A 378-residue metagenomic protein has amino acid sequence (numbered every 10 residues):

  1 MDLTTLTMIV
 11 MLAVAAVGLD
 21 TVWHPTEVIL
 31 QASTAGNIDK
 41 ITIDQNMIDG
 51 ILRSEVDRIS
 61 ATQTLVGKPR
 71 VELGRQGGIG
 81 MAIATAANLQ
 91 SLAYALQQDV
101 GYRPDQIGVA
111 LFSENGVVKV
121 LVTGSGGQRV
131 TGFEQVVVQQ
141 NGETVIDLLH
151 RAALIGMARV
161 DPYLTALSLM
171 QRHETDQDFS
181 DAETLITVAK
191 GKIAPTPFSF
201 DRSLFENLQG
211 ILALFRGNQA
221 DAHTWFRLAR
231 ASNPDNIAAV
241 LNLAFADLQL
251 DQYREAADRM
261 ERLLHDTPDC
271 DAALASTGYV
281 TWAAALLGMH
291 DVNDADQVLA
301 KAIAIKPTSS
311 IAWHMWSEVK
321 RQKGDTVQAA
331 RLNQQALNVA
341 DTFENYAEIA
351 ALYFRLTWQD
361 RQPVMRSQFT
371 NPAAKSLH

Functional and structural regions predicted by a protein language model:
T26-V117: Short beta-strand->alpha-helix linker/helix-N-cap micro-motif that forms a surface specificity/interaction loop
R75-E183: Catalytic-center loop of serine/cysteine hydrolases
I186-K190, F226, Y253, M260 (+4 more regions): Hydrophobic/aromatic packing residues within the alpha-helices of TPR/SEL1-like helical repeat arrays
A194, F200, P234, P268 (+4 more regions): Short coil turns that delineate tetratricopeptide repeat
R202-F205, A239, A273, G278 (+2 more regions): TPR alpha-solenoid repeat register
